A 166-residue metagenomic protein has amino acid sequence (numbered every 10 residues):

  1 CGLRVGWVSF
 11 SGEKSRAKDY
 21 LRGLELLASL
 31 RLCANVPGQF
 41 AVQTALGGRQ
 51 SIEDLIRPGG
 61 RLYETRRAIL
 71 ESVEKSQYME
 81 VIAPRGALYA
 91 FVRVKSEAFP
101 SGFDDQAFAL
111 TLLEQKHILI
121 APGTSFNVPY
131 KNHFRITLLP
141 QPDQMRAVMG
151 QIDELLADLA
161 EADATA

Functional and structural regions predicted by a protein language model:
C1-G60, E71, L156: Conserved core segment of the aminotransferase class I/II
S11, G47, R93-K95, L139-Q141: Residue-level recognition of strand-loop junctions within catalytic nucleotide-signaling folds
Q39, Q43, G59-A68, V81-E97 (+1 more regions): Conserved glycine-rich beta-strand-loop-beta hairpin in the small C-terminal domain of fold type I
S72-I82, A160-T165: Surface-exposed helix-capping loop/turn segments at secondary-structure junctions
Q77-V81, L119-T124: A short linear hydrophobic-aromatic micro-motif
E80-R85, F103-A107: All-alpha amphipathic helical-bundle segments outside canonical DNA-binding/catalytic cores that form hydrophobic
S101-A107, T111-I120, F126-A166: PLP-dependent enzyme catalytic core of the Aspartate aminotransferase-like
